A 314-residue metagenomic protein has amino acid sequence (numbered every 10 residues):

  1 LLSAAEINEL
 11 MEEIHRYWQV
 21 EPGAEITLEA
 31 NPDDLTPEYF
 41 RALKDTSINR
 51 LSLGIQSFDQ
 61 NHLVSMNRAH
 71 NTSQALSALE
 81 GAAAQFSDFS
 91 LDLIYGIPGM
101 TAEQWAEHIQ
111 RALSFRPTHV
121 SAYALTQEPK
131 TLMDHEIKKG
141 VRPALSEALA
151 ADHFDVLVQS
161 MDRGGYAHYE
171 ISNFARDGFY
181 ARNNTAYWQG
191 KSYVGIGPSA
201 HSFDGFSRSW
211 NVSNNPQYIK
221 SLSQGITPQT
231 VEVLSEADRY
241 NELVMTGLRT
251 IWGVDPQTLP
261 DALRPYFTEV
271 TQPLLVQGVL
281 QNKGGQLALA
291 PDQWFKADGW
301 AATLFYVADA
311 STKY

Functional and structural regions predicted by a protein language model:
L1-A262, K313-Y314: C-terminal scaffold of the Radical SAM
P256, N282, K296-A297: Short active-site-adjacent structural elements
D261-V276: Short amphipathic alpha-helical interaction segments
L275-G285: A short, conserved structural fragment
Q286-A290: Minor-groove-contacting beta-hairpin "wing" of winged helix-turn-helix DNA-binding domains
D292-Y314: Short, amphipathic alpha-helical interaction segments positioned at domain boundaries
